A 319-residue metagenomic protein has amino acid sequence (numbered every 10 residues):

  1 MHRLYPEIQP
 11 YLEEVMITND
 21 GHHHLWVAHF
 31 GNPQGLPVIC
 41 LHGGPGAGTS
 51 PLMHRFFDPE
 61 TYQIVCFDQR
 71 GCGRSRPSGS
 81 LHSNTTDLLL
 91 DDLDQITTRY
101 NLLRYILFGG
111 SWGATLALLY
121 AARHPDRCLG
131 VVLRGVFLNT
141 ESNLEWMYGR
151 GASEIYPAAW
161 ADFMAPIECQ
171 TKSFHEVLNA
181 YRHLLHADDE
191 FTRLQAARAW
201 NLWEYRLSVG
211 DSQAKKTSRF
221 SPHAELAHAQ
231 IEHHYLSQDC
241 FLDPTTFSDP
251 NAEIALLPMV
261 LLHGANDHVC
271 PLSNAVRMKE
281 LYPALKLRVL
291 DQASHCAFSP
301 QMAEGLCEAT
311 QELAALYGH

Functional and structural regions predicted by a protein language model:
H2-H24, E232: N-terminal cap/lid segment of alpha/beta-hydrolase-fold proteins
N19-P77: Conserved HGGG/HGGXW glycine-rich cap/lid loop of the alpha/beta-hydrolase fold
D87-Y105: Conserved acidic catalytic loop of the alpha/beta-hydrolase fold
L103-E145: Conserved hydrolase catalytic core segment
C128-L178: A catalytic-pocket lid/entrance helix-loop region that shapes and gates access to the active site across common
I254-A255, L261-H263: Short beta-strand/loop motif that positions the catalytic acidic residue of the alpha/beta-hydrolase fold
H268-N274: Conserved alpha/beta-hydrolase "acid-adjacent" motif
L285-H319: Catalytic active-site module of serine/aspartate enzymes centered on a nucleophile-bearing elbow/loop
